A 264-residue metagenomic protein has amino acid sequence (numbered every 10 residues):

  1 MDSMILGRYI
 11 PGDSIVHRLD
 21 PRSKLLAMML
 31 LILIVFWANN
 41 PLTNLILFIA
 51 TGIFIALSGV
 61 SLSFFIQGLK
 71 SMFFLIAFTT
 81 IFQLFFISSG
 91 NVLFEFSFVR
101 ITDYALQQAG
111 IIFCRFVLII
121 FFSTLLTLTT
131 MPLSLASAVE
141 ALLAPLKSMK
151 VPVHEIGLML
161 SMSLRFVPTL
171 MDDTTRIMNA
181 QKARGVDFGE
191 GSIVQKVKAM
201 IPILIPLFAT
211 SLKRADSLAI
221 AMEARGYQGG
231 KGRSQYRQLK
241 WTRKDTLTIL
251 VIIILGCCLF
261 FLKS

Functional and structural regions predicted by a protein language model:
M1-P41, L47-A56, A141-A144, S148-V151 (+3 more regions): Transmembrane alpha-helix interface motif
D13, F36, G59-F64, F96 (+4 more regions): Membrane-helix interfacial "entry" motifs
K24, S63-F73, D245-T248: Alpha-helical transmembrane segments and their helix-start/interface "positive-inside/aromatic belt" motifs in integral
N40, N44, G59-S63, I87-E95 (+2 more regions): Transmembrane helix-loop junctions in multipass membrane proteins, especially transporters and channels
A50-V60, F74-F78: Alpha-helical transmembrane segments and their membrane-interface exit regions
M72-V186: Juxtamembrane/interface alpha-helical elements of multi-pass membrane proteins
